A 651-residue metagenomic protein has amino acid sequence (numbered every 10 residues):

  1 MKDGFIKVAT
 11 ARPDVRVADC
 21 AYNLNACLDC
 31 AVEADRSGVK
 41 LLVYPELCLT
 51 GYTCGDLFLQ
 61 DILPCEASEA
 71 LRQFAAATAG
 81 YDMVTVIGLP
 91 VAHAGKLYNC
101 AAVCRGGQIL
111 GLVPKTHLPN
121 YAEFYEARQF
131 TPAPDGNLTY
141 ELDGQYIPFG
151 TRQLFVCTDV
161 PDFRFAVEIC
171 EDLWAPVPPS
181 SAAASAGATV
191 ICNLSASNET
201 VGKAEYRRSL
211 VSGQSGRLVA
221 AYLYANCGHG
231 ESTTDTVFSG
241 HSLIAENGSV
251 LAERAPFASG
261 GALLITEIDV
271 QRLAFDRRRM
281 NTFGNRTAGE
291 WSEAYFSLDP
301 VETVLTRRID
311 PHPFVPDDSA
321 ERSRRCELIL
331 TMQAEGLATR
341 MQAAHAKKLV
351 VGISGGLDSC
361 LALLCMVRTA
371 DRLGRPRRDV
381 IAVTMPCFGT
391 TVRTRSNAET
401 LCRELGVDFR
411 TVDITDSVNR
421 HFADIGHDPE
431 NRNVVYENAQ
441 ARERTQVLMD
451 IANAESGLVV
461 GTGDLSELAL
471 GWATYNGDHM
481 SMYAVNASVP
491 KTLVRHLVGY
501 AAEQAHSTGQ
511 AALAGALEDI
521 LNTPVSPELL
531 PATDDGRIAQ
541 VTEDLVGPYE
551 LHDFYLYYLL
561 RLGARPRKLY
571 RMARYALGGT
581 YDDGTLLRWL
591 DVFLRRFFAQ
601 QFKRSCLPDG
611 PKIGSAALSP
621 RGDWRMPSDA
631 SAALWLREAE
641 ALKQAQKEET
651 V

Functional and structural regions predicted by a protein language model:
M1-V350, R368-R377, E404, F409: Enzyme catalytic cores with a strong preference for nitrogen-chemistry domains
P161, A220, H229-S232, E246 (+3 more regions): ATP/NTP-dependent adenylation/nucleotidyl-transfer catalytic domains that generate, transfer, or process NMP-activated
